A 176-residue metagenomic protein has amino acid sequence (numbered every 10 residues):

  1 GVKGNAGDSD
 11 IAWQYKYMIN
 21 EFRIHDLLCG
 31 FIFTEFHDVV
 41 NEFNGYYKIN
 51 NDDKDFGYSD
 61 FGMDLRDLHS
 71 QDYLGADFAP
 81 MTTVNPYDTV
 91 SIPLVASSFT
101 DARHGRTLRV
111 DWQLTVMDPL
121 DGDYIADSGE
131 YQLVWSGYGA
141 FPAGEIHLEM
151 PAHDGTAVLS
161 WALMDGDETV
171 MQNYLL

Functional and structural regions predicted by a protein language model:
G1-Y138: Substrate-binding clefts and catalytic carboxylate motifs of secreted carbohydrate-active enzymes
P86, H153-D154: Surface-exposed loops/turns
T89-S91, A143-E145, M171: Intrinsic-disorder/low-complexity, polar/charged segments enriched in Ser/Thr/Lys/Arg/Asp/Glu/Gln
F99, H147-H153: Short, surface-exposed loop/turn segments at beta-strand-coil junctions that are enriched for proline with nearby
T100, G166-E168: Core sequence-specific DNA-binding domains of diverse transcription factors
Q132, H147-E149, L175: Generic structural detector for well-ordered beta-strands
D154-D165: Short, aromatic- and glycine-rich surface loops/edge beta-strands on solvent-exposed regions
E168-L176: Short beta-strand elements
